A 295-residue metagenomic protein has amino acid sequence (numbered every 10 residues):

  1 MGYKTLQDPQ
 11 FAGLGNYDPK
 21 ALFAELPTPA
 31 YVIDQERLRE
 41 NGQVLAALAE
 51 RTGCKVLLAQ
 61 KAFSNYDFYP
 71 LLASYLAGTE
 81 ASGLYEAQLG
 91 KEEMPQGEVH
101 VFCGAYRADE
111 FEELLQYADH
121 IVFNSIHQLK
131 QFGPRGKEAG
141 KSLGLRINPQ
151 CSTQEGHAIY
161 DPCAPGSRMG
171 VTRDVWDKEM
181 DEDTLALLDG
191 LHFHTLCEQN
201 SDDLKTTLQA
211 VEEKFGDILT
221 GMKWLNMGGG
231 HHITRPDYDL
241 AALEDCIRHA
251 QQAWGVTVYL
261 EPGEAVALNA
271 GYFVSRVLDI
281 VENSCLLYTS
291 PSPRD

Functional and structural regions predicted by a protein language model:
G2-Y17: Acidic, low-complexity proline/glycine-rich segments
G15-A30: Generic N-terminal amphipathic, Lys/Arg-enriched alpha-helix
L26-Q35, C54-Q60: A glycine-/small-polar-enriched, mobile loop at the entrance of the PLP active site in fold-type I
L38-N41, L45: Alpha-helical packing segments of well-folded alpha/beta enzyme cores
L48-C54: A short, Lys/Arg-enriched amphipathic alpha-helix followed by its capping loop at the start of a domain
C54-W224, C246-H249: Active-site-proximal beta-alpha core segment in soluble small-molecule metabolic enzymes
H232-S284: Anionic-ligand-binding alpha/beta catalytic cores of soluble enzymes and soluble regulatory domains that recognize
Y288-D295: Conserved small/polar residues in nucleotide/adenosyl-binding loops
